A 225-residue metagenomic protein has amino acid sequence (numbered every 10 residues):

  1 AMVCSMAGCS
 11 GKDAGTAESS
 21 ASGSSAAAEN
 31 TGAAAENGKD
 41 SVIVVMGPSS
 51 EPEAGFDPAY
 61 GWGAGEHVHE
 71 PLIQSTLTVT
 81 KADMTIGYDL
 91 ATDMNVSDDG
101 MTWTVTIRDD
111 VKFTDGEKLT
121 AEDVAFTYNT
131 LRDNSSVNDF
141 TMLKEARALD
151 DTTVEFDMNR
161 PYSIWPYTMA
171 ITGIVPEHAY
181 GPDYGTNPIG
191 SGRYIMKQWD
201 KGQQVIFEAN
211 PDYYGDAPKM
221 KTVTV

Functional and structural regions predicted by a protein language model:
A1-I43, T85, D93: Short, low-complexity disordered leader/linker segments with a strong preference for bacterial N-terminal type II
G38-S49, T102-V105, V124, V154-F156 (+3 more regions): Short, well-ordered beta-strand elements
K39-D40, L72, D89-A91, D98-T102 (+6 more regions): Extracytoplasmic
M46-V96, I189: N-terminal lobe/hinge region of extracytoplasmic solute-binding protein
K81-A82, M169-P218, T222: Gly/Pro-rich hinge or "lid" segments in bacterial periplasmic/extracellular proteins
T92-N134, L149: Aromatic- and charge-enriched surface segment that lines or borders ligand/interaction sites
N95, D99, N138-A179, Q198-D200: Surface-exposed binding/hinge segments that line and control ligand-binding clefts or catalytic entry sites
K112-F113, P161-Y167, G215-A217: Short, charged/polar, Gly/Pro-enriched secondary-structure boundary elements
